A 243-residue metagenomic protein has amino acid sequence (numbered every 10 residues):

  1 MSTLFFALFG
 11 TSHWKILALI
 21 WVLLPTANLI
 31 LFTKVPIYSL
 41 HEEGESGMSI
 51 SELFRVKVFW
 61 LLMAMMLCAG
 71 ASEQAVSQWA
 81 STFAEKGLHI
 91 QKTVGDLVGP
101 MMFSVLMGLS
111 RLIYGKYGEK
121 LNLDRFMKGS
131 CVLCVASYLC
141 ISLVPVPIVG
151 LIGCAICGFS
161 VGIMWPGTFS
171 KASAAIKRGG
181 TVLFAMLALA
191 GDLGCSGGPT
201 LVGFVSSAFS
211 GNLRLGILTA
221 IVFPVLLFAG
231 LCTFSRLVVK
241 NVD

Functional and structural regions predicted by a protein language model:
M1-I37: Helix-loop-helix hairpin linking two adjacent transmembrane segments in secondary transporters
L4-T11, A84-E85, Y117-G118, S173 (+2 more regions): Interfacial helix-cap and linker-helix signal at transmembrane-aqueous boundaries of multi-pass secondary transporters
A27-K34, T219-D243: Multi-pass alpha-helical transporter architecture, strongest for 12-TM Major Facilitator/SLC carriers used
I37-L62: Juxtamembrane intracellular "pre-TM" segments in multi-pass secondary transporters
K57-G108: Extracytoplasmic gate region of multi-pass secondary transporters
R125-C140: Structural signature of the two symmetry-related core transmembrane helices
G162-I176: Intracellular juxtamembrane helix-capping segments at the cytosolic ends of symmetry-related transmembrane helices
K177-G211: A late C-terminal transmembrane helix in Major Facilitator Superfamily
